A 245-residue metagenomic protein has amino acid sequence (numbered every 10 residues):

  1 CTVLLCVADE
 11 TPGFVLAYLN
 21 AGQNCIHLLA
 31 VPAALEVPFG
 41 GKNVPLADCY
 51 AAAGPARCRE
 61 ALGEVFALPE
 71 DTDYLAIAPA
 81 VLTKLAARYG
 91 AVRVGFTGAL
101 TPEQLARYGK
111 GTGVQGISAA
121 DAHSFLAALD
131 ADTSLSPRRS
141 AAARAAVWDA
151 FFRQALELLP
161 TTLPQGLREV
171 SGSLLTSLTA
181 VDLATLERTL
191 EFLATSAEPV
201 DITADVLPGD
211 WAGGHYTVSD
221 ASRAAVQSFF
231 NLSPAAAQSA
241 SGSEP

Functional and structural regions predicted by a protein language model:
C1-L29, A127, L190, A225-V226 (+1 more regions): Entry/capping segment at the start of metal-dependent catalytic domains with acidic active-site entry clusters
D9-F14, Q23-V31, R57, P69 (+3 more regions): Extracytoplasmic
E10, H27, L35-K42, S173-P245: C-terminal solvent-exposed extensions
G13, P55-G63, P79-A87, H123-L126 (+4 more regions): Extracytoplasmic/secreted envelope proteins and their assembly/folding machinery, especially bacterial periplasmic
N24-G54, G98-T112: Flexible, solvent-exposed short loops/turns enriched in glycine
V44-A53, V65-D73, D130-R139, A155-L159 (+3 more regions): Second-shell loop/turn segments in exported
A51-G111: Amphipathic, coiled-coil-like alpha-helical scaffolding segments used for oligomerization/assembly
A87-E169: Flexible, polar/acidic helix-loop-strand segments at domain edges
